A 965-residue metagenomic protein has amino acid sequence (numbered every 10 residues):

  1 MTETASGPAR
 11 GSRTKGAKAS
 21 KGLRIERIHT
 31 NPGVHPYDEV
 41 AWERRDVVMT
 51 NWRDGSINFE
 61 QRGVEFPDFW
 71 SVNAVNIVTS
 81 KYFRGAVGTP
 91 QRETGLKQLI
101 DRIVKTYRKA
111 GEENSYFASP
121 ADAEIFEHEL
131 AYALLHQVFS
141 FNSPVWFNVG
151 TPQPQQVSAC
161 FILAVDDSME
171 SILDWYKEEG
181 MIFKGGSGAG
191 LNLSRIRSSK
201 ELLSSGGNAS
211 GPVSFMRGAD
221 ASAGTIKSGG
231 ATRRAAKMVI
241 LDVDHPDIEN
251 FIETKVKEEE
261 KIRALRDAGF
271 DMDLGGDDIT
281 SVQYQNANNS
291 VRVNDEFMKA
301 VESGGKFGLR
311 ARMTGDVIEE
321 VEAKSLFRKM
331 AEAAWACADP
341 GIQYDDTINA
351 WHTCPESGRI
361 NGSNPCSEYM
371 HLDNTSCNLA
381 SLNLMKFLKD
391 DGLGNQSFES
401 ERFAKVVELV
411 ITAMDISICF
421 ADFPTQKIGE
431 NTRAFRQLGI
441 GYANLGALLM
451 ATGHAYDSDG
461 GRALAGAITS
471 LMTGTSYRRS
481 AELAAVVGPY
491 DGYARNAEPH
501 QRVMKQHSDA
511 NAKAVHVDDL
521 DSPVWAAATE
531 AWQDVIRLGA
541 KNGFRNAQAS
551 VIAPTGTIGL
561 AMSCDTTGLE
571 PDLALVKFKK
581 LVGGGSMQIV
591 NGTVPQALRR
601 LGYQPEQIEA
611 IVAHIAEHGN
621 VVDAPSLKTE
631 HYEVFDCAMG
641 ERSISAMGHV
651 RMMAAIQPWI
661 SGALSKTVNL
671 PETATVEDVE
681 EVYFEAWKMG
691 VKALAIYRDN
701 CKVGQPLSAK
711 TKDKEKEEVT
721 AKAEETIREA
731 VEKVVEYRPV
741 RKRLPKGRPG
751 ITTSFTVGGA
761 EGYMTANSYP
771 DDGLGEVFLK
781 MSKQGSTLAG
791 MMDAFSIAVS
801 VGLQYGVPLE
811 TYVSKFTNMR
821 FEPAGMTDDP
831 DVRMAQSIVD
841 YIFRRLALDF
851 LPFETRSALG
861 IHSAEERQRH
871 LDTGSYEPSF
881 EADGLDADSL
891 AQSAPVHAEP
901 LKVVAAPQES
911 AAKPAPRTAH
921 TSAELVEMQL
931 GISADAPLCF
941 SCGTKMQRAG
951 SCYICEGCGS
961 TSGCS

Functional and structural regions predicted by a protein language model:
M1-Q804, V813, P830-V832, S933-A936: Extended catalytic cores of very large enzyme megasubunits
P8-R13, S708-R748, R856-S941, A949: Acidic, low-complexity intrinsically disordered tails
V138, A336-D339, F544-N546, A553 (+3 more regions): Alpha-helical scaffold/interaction cores of sigma-54-like transcription cofactors and many family A DNA polymerases
G775, S782-R867, D872: Phosphate-backbone binding interfaces of nucleic-acid-interacting proteins
C939-C942, C955-C958: Short cysteine-rich clusters marking metal-coordination/redox-active sites
R948-C952, S965: Short Cys/His-rich "knuckle" micro-motifs
G959-S965: Short Cys/His-rich micro-motifs in 6-15 aa windows
